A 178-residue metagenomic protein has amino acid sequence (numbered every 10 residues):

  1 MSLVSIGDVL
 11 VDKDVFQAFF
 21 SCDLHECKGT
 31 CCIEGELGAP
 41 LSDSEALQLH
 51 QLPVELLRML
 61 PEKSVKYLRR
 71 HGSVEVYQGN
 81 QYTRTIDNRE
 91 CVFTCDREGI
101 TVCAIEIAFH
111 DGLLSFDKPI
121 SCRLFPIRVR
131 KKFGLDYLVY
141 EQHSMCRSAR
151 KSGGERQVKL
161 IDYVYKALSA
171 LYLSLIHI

Functional and structural regions predicted by a protein language model:
M1-L171: Hydrophobic scaffolds flanking metal-cofactor catalytic centers in soluble metalloenzymes
I176-I178: Conserved small/polar residues in nucleotide/adenosyl-binding loops
